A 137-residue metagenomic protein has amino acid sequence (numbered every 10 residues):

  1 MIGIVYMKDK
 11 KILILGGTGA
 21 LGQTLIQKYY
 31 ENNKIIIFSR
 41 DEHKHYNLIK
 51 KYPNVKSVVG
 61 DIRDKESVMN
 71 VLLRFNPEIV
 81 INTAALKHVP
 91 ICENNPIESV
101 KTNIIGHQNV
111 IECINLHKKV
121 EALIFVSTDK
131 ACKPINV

Functional and structural regions predicted by a protein language model:
K8-D9: Phosphate-coordination loops involved in phosphoryl transfer and adenosine-cofactor binding
L13-Y30: N-terminal Rossmann NAD(P)H-binding glycine-rich loop of SDR-like oxidoreductase domains
N33-K44: Conserved glycine-rich Rossmann-like NAD(P)H-binding loop of the short-chain dehydrogenase/reductase
L48-V55: Short, conserved SAM-binding/catalytic segment of Class I S-adenosyl-L-methionine-dependent methyltransferases
V58-V59, K101: Conserved residues in the N-terminal Rossmann fold of short-chain dehydrogenase/reductase
V59-N76: Conserved Rossmann-fold cofactor-binding substructure of NAD(P)-dependent oxidoreductases
I79-V137: Conserved Rossmann-fold NAD(P)-dependent oxidoreductase catalytic core, especially the SDR/UDP-sugar
